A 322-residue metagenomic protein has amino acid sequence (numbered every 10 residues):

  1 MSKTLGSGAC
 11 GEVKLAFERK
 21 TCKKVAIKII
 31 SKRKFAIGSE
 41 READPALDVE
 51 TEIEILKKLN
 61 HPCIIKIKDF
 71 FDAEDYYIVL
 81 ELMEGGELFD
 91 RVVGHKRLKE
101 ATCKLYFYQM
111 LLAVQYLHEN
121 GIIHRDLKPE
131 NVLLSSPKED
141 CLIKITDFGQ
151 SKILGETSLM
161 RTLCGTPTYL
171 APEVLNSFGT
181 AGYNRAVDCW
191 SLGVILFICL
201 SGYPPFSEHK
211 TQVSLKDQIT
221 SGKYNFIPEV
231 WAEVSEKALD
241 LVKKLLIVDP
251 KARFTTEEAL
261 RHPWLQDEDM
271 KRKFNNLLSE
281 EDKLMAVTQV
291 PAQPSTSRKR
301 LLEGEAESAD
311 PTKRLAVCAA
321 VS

Functional and structural regions predicted by a protein language model:
E12: Conserved N-lobe ATP-binding subsite of Hanks-type protein kinase domains, especially the beta3 VAIK lysine
K24, I30-L59: Conserved N-lobe beta3->alphaC-helix segment of eukaryotic protein kinase catalytic domains
K66-E74: Short beta-strand micro-motifs within the conserved protein kinase catalytic domain, predominantly in the N-lobe
E74-E87, R91: Conserved short submotifs of the Hanks-type protein kinase catalytic core that shape the nucleotide-binding pocket
Y106-F107: Activation segment signature within eukaryotic-like protein kinase domains
F254-Q289: Regulatory extensions flanking the kinase catalytic core
